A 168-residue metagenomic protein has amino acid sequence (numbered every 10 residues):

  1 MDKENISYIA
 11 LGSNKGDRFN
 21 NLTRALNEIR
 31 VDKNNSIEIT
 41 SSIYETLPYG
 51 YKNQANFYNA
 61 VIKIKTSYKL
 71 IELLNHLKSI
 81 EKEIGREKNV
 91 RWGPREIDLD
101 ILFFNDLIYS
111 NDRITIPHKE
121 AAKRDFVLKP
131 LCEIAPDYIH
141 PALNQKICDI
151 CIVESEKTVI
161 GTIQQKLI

Functional and structural regions predicted by a protein language model:
M1-N5, Q165-I168: Short, Lys/Arg-enriched, disordered terminal segments
D2-L11, K15-V90, N105-D106: Nucleotide and nucleotide-moiety/phosphate-recognizing core
P48-F57, Y68-N75, S79-I168: Flexible, gly/pro- and Lys/Arg-enriched active-site loops
